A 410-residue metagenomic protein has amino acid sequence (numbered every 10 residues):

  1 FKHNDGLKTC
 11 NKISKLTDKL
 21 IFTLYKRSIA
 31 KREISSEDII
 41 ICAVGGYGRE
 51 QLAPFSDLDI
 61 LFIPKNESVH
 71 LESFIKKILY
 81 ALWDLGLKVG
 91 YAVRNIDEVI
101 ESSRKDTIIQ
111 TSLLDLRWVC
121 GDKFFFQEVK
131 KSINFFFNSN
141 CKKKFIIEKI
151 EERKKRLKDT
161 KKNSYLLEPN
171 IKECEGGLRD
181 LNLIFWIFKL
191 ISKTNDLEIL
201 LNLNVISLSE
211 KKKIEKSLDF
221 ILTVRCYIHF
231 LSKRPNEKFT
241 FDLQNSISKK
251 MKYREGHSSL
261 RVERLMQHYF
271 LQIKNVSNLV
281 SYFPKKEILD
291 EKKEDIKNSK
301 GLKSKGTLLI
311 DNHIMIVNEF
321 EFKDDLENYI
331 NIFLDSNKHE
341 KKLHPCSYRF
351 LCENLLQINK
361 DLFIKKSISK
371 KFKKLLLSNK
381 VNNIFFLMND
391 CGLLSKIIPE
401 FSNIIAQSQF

Functional and structural regions predicted by a protein language model:
F1-A43, E50-L52, S56-F410: Non-catalytic interface/linker regions that flank or bridge core catalytic/transmembrane domains
